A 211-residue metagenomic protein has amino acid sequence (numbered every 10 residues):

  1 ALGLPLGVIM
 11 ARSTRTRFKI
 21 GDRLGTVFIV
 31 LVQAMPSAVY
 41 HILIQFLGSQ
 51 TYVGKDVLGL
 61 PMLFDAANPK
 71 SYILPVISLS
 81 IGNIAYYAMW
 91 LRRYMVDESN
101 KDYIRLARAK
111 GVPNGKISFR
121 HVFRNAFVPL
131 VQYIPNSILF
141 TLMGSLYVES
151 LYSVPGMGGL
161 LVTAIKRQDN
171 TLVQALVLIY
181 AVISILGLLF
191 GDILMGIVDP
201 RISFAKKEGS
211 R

Functional and structural regions predicted by a protein language model:
A1-G21, S37, F64-R211: Alpha-helical transmembrane segments of integral membrane proteins, especially multi-pass inner/plasma-membrane
G25-A85: Generic hydrophobic transmembrane alpha-helix motif, especially the helices
